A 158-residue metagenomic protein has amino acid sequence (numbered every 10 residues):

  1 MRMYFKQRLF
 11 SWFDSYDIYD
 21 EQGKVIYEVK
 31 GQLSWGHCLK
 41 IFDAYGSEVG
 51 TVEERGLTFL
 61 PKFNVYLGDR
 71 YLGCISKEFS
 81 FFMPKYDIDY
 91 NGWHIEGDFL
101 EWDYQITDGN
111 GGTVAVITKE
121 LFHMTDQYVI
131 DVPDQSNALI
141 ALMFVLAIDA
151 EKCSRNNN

Functional and structural regions predicted by a protein language model:
M1-N158: Intrinsically disordered, low-complexity proline/glycine-rich segments
